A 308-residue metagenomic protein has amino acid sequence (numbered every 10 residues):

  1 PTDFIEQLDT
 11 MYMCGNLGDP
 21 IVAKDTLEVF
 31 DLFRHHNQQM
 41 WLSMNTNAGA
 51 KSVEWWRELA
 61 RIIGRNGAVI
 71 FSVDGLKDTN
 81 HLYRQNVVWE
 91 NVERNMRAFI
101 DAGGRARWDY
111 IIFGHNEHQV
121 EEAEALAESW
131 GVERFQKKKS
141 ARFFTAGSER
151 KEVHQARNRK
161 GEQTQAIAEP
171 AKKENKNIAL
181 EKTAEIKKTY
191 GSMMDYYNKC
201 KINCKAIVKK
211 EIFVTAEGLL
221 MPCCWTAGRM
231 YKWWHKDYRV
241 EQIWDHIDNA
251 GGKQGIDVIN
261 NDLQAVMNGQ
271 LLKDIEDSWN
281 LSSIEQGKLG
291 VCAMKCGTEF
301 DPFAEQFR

Functional and structural regions predicted by a protein language model:
D3-M13, L27-D31, H36, E58-A265 (+5 more regions): Radical SAM enzyme [4Fe-4S]-AdoMet core and its adjacent flexible, acidic and glycine-rich loops/tails across
M11-L17, N47: Glycine-rich beta-strand-to-loop/alpha-helix junction loops that act as flexible
P20-I21: A short, conserved beta-strand element in the Rossmann-like catalytic core that flanks the donor/metal-binding loop
K24: Metal-dependent catalytic neighborhoods of phosphoester/phosphodiester hydrolases
N47-A50, L76: Short beta-strand->alpha-helix junction loop in the catalytic core of nucleotide-activated group-transfer enzymes
K51-L59: Alpha-helical scaffolding within the catalytic cores of extracellular/periplasmic polymer-degrading hydrolases
L289-C296: C-terminal functional modules
